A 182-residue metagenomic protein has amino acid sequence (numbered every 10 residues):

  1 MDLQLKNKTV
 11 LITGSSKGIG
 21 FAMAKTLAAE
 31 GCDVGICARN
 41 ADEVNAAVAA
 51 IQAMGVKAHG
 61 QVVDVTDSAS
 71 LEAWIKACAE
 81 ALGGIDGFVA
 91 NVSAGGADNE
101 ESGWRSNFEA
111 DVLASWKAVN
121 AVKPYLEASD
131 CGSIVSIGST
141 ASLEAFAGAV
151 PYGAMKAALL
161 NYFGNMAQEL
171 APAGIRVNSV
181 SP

Functional and structural regions predicted by a protein language model:
S16-G18: Conserved glycine-rich cofactor-binding loop
L27, G84, L160, L170-P182: Conserved Rossmann-fold SDR core element
S93-F108: Substrate-binding pocket helix/loop in short-chain dehydrogenase/reductase
W104, A145-G153, N165: Active-site loop-to-helix junction immediately N-terminal to the catalytic Tyr of the SDR YXXXK motif in Rossmann-fold
V119, M155: Active-site helix of classical SDR
P124, Q168-E169: Alpha-helical segment proximal to the catalytic Tyr-Lys
S139: Residue(s) in the substrate-gating loop at a strand-loop-helix junction that position the organic substrate next
